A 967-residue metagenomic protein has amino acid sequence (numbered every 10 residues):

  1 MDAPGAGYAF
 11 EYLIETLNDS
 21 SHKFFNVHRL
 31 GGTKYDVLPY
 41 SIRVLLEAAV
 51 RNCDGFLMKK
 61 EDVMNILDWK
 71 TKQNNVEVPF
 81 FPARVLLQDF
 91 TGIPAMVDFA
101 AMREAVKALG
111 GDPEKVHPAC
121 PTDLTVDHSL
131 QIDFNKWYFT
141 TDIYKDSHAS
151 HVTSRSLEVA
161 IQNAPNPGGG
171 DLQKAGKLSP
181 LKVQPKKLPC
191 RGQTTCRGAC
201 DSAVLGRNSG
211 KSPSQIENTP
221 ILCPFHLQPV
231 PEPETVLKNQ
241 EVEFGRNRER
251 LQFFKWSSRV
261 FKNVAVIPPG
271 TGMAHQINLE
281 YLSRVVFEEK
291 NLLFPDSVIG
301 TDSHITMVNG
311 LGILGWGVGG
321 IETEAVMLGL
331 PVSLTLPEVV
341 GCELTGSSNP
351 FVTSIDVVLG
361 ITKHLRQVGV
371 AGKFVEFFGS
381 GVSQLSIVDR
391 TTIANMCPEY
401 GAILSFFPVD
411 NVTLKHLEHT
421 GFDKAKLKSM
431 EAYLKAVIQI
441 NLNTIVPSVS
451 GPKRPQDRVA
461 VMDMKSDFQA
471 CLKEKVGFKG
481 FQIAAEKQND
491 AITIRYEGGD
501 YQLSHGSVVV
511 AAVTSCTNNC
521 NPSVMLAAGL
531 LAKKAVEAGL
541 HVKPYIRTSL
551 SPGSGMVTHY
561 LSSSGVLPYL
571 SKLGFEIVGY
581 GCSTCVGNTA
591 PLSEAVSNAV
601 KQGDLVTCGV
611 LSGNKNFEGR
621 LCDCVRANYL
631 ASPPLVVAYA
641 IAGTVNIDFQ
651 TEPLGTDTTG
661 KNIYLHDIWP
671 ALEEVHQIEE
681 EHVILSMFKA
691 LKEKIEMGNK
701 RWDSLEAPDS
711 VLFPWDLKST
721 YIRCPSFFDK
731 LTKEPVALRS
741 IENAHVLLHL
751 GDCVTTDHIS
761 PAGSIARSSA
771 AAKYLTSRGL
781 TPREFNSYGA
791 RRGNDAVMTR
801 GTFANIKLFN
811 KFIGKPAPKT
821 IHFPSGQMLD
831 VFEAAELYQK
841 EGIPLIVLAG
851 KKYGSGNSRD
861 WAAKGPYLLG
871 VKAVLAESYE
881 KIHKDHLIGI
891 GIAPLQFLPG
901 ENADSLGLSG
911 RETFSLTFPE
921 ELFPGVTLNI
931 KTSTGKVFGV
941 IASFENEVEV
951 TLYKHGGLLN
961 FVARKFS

Functional and structural regions predicted by a protein language model:
M1-L188, D201-L205, G210-S967: Fe-S-dependent hydro-lyases/dehydratases of central metabolism
L188-P189, T194: Short polybasic linear motifs
